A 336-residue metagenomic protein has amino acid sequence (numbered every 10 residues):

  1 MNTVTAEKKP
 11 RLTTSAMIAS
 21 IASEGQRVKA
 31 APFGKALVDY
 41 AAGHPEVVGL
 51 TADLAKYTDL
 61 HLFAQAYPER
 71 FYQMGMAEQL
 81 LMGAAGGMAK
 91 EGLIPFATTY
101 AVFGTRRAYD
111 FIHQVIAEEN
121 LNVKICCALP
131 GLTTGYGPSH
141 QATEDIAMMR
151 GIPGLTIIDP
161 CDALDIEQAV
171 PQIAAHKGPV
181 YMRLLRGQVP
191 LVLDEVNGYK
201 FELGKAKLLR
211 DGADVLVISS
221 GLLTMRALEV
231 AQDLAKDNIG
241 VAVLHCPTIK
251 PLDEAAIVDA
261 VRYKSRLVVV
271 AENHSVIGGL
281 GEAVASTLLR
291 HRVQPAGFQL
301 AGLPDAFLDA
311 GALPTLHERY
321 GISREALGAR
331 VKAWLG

Functional and structural regions predicted by a protein language model:
M1-R183, Q188-V189: Thiamine diphosphate
N2-T5, G43-E46, K56-Q65, L132-T134 (+1 more regions): Thiamine diphosphate
